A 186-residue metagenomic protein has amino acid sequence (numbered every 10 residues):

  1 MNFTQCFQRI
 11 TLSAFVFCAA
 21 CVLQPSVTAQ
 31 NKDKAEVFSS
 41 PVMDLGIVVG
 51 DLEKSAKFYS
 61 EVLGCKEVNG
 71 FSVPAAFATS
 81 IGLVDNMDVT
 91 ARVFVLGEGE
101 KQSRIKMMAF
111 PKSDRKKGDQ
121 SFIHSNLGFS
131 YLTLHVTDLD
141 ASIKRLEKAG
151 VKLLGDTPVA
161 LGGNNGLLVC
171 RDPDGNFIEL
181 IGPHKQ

Functional and structural regions predicted by a protein language model:
M1-A14: Bacterial N-terminal signal peptides that target proteins for export
C6, A29-F38, I47, G70 (+3 more regions): Vicinal oxygen chelate
T11-Q24: Bacterial N-terminal signal peptides
N31-K32, A75-S80, D114-Q120: A short, acidic/glycine-rich surface segment
P41, M87-T90, G128, N164: Exposed loop/turn and edge beta-strand positions of beta-sandwich/beta-sheet ligand-binding modules
V48-Q102, K148, L161-G162, R171: Core segments of cupin and vicinal oxygen chelate
E100, P111-D114: Active-site/binding-pocket entry motifs
K117-Q120, F129, T133: A short, surface-exposed interaction/processing loop segment used at functional sites
